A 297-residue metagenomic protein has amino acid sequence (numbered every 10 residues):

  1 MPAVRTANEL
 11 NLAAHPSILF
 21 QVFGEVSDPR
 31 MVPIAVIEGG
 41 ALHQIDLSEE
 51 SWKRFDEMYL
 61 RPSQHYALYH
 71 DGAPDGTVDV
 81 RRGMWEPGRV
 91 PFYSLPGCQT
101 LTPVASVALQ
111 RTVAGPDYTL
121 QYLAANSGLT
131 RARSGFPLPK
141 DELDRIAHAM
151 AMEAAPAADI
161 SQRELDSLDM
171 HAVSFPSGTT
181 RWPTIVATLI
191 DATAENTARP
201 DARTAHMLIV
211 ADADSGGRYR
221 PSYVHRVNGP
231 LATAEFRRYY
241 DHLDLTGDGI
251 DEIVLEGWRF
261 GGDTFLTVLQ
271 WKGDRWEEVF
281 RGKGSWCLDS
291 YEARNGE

Functional and structural regions predicted by a protein language model:
M1-Q162, E256-E297: Acidic, small-residue rich beta-repeat scaffolds with periodic aromatic anchors
A158-A172, L231-R238: A short, amphipathic edge element
S167-R181, Y239-G247, N295-E297: Structural signature of eukaryotic scaffold interfaces centered on beta-propeller domains
D169-S174, I190-A198, R238-L243, V254-L255: Short secondary-structure capping micro-motifs at structural edges
S177-I190, D244-G257: Acidic/hydrophobic-patterned starts of short beta strands in beta-sheet-rich repeat architectures
A194-V210, G261-L269: Structural motif
L208-A234, L245, L269-R294: A short, surface-exposed interaction/processing loop segment used at functional sites
A234-R237, L245, G249, G261: Short, glycine/acidic-rich beta->alpha junctions
